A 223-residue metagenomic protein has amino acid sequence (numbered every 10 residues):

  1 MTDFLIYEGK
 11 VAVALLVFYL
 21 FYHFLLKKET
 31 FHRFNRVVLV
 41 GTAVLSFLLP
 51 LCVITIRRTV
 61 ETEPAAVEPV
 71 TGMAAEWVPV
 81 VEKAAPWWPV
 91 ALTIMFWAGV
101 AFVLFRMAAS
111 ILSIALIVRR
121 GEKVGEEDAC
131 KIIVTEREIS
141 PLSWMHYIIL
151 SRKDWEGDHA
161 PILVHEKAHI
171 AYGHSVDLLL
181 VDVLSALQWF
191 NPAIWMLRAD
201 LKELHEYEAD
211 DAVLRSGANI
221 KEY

Functional and structural regions predicted by a protein language model:
T2-V70, E76-Y223: Membrane-embedded and juxtamembrane structural elements of multi-pass membrane proteins
